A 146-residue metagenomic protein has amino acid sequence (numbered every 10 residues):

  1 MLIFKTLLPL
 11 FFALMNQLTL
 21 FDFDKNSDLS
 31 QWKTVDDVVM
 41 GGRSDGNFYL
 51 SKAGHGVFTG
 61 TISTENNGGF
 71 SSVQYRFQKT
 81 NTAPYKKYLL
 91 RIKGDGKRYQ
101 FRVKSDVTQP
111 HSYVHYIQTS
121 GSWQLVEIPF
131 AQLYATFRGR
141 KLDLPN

Functional and structural regions predicted by a protein language model:
M1-P9: Sec-dependent signal peptide recognition, specifically the positively charged N-region followed immediately by
L2, L14-N146: Beta-rich carbohydrate-recognition modules and glycan-binding surfaces
